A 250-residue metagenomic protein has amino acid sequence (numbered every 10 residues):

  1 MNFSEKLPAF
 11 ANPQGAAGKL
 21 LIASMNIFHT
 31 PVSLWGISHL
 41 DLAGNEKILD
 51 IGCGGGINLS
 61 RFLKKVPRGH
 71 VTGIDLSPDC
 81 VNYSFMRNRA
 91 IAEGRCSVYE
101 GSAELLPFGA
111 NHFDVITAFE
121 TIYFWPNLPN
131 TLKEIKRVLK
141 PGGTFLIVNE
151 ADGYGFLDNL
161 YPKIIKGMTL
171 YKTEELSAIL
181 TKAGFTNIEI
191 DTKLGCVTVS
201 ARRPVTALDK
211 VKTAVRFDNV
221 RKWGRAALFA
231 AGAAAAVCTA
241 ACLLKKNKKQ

Functional and structural regions predicted by a protein language model:
I27-E46, R61: Conserved alpha-helix/loop element of class I SAM-dependent methyltransferases that forms part of the SAM/SAH-binding
K47-L105: Class I SAM-dependent methyltransferase SAM/SAH-binding core
E104-V115: A short acidic, Gly/Pro-enriched loop at the edge of an enzyme's catalytic core that lines a small-molecule cofactor
P129-P141: A short glycine-rich, Lys/Arg-flanked "PGG" loop and its adjoining helix->strand segment in the class I
G142-N149: Conserved beta-strand signature within the Rossmann-like core of class I S-adenosyl-L-methionine
E150-G167: Short, glycine-/aromatic-enriched active-site segment of Class I SAM-dependent methyltransferases
G167-A183: Short alpha-helix
V220-K245: Hydrophobic alpha-helical topogenic segments used for membrane insertion/localization
